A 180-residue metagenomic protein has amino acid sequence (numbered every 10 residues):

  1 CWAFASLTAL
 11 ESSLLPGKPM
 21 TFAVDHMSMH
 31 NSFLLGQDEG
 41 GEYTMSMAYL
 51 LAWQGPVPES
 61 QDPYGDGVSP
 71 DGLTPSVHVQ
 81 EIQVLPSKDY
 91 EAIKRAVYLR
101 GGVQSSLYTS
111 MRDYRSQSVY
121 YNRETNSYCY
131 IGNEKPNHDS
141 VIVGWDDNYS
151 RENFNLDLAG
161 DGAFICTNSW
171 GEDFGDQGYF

Functional and structural regions predicted by a protein language model:
W2-F180: Catalytic-core signature of thiol
